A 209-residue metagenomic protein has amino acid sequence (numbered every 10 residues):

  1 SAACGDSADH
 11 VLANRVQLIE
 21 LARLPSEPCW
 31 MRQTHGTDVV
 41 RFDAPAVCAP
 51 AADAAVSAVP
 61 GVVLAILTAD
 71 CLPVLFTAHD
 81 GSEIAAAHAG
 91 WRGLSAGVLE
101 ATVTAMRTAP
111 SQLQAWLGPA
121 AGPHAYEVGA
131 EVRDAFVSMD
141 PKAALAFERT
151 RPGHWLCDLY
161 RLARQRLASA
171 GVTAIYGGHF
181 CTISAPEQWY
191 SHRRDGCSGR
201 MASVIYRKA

Functional and structural regions predicted by a protein language model:
S1-A209: Active-site microenvironment for binding and transforming phosphate-containing groups
